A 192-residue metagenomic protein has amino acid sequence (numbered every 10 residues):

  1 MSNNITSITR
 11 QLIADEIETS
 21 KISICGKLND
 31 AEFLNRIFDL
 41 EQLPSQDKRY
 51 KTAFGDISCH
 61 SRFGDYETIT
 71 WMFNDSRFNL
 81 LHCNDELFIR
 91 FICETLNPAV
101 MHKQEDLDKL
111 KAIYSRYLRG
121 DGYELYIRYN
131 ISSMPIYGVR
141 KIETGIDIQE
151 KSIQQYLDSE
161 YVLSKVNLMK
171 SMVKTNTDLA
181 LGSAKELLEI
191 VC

Functional and structural regions predicted by a protein language model:
M1-D47: Short terminal alpha-helical segments
S2, I22-G26, K151, D158 (+1 more regions): Generic alpha-helical structural element
D39-S164, L168-S171: Internal, Lys/Arg-enriched amphipathic helical interaction segments that engage polyanionic partners
V166-K170, K174-C192: Short, hydrophobic, well-ordered secondary-structure elements
